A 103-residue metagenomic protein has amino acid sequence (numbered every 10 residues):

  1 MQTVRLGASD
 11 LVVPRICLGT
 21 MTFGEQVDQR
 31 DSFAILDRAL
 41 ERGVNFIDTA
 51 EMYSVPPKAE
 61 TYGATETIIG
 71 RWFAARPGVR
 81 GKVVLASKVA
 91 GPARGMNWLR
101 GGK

Functional and structural regions predicted by a protein language model:
M1-V84: N-terminal binding-site loop/beta-alpha segment at the start of enzyme catalytic domains that lines or forms
P57-E60, G91-K103: Surface-exposed, active-site-proximal loop segments in enzymatic domains
G81-A93: A short, structured active-site edge motif that brings together acidic residues
